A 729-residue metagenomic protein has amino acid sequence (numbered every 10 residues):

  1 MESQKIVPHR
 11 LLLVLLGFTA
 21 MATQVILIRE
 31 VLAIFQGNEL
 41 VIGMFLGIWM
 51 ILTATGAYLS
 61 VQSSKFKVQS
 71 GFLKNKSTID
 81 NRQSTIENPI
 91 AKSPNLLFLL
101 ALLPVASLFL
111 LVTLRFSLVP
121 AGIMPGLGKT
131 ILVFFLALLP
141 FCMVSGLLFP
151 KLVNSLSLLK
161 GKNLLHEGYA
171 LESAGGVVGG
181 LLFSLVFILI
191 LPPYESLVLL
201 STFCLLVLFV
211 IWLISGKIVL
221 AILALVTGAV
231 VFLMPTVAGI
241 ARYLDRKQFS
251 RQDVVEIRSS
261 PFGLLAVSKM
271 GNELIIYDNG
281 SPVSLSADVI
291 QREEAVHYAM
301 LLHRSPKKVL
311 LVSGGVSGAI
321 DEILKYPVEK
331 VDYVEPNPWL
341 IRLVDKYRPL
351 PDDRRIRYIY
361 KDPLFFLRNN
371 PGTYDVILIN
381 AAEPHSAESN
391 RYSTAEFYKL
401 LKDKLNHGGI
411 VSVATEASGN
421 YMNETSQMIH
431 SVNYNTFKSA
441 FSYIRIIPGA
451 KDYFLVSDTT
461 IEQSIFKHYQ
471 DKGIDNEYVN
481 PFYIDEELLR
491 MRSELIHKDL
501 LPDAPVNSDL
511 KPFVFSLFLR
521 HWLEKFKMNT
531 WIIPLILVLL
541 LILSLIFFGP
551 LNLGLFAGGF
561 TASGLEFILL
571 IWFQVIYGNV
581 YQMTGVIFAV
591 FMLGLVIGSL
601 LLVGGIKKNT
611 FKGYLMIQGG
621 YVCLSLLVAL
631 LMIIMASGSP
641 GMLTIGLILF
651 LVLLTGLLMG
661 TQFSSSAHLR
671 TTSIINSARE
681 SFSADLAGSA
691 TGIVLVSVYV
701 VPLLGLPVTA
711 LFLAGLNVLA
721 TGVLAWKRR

Functional and structural regions predicted by a protein language model:
M1-R729: Alpha-helical transmembrane segments of multi-pass membrane proteins
